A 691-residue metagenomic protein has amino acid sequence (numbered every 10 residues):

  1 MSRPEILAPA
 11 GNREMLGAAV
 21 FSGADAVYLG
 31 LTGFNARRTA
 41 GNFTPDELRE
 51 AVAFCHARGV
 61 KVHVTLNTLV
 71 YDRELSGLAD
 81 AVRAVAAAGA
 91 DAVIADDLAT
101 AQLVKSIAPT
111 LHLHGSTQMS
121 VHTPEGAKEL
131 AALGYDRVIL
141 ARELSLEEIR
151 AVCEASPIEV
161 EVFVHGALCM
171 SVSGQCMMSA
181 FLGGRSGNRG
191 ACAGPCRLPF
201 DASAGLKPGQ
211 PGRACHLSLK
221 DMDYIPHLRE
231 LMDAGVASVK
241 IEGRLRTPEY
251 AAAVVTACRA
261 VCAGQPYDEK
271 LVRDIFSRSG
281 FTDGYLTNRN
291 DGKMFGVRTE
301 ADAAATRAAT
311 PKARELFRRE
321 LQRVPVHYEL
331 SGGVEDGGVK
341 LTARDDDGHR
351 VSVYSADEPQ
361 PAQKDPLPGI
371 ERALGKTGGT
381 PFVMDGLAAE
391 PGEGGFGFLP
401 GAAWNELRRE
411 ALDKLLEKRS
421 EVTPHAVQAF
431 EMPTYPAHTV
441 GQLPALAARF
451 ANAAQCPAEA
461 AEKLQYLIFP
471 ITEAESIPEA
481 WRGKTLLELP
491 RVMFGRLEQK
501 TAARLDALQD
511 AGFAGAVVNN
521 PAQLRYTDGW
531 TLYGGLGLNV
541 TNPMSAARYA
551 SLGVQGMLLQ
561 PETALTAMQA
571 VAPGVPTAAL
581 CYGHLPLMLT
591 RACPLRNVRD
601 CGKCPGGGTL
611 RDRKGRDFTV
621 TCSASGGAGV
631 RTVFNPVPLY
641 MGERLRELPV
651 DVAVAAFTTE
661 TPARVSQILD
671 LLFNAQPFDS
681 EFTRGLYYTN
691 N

Functional and structural regions predicted by a protein language model:
M1-F21, A26-R37, A51-V52, R58-A86 (+5 more regions): Surface-exposed amphipathic alpha-helical tracts and adjacent flexible/coil segments at the periphery of soluble enzymes
F43-L48: Glycine-rich, highly charged phosphate/nucleotide-binding loops
H122: Active-site PLP-lysine loop of aminotransferase-like
